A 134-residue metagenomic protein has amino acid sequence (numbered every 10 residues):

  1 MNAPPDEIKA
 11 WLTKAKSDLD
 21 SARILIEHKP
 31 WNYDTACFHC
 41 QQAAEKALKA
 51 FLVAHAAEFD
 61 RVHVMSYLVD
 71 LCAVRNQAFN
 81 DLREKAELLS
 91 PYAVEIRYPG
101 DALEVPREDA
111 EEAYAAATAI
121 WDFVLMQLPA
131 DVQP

Functional and structural regions predicted by a protein language model:
M1-P134: Terminal alpha-helical segments
